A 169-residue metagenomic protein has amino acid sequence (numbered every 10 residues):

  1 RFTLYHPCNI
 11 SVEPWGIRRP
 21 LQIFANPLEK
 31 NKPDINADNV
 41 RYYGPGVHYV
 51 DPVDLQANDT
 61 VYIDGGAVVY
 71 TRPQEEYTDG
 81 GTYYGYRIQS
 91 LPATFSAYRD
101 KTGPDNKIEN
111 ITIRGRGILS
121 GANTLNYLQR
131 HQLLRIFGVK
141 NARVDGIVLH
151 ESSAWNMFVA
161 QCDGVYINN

Functional and structural regions predicted by a protein language model:
R1-N169: Extracellular/periplasmic carbohydrate-active domains that bind, remodel, or depolymerize complex polysaccharides
